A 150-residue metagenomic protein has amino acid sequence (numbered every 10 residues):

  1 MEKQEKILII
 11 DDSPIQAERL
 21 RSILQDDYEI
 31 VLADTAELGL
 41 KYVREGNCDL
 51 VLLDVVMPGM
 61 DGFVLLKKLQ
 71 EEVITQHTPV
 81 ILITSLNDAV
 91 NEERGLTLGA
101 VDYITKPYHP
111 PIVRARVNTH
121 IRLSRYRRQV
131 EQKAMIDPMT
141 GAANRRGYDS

Functional and structural regions predicted by a protein language model:
E2, S13-L32: Two-component/phosphorelay signaling modules centered on CheY-like receiver
L32-L50: Acidic, metal-coordinating helix/loop segments flanking the phosphotransfer/catalytic sites of two-component signaling
D54, T84: Active-site residues of response regulator receiver
M57, G95: Receiver (REC) domain active-site loop signature in two-component systems and cognate sites in sensor histidine kinases
P58, K67, Q76, D88 (+1 more regions): The feature encodes the CheY-like receiver
E131-S150: Conserved nucleotide-binding and Mg2+-coordinating catalytic segments in signaling enzymes
